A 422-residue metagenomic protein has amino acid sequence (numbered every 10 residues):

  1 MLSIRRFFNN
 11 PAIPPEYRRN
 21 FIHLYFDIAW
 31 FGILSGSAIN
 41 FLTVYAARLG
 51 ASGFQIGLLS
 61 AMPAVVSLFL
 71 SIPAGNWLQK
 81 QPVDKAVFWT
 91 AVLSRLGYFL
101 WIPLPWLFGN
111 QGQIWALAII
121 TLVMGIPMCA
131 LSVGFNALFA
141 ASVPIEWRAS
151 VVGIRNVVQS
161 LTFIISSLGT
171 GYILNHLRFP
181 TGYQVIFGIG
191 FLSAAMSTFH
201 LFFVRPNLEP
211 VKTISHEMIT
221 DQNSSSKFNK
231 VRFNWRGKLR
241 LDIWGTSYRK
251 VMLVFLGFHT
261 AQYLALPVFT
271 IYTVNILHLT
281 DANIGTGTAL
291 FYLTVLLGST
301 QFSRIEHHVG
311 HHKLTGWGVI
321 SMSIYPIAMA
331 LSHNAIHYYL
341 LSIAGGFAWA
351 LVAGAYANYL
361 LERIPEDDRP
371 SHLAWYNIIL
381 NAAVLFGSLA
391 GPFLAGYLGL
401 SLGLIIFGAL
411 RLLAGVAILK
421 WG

Functional and structural regions predicted by a protein language model:
L2-F69, F88, S94, F99-I102 (+1 more regions): Helix-loop boundary and gating motifs at the non-cytosolic
L2-R18, L208-L253: Juxtamembrane intracellular "pre-TM" segments in multi-pass secondary transporters
V44-R48, I102-F108, F163-F187, F386-L404: Transmembrane alpha-helix termini and helix-breaking/packing motifs in multi-pass membrane transporters
G53-F54, I145-R155, D281-A282, E366-Y376: Loop-to-transmembrane helix entry/capping segments in MFS-fold secondary transporters and related SLC/MFSD carriers
F69-K85, L174-N175, G298-H311, A395-G396: Helix-to-loop junctions at the C-terminal end of transmembrane segments in multipass secondary transporters
A86-W101, F191, K313-A328, I405-G408: Structural signature of the two symmetry-related core transmembrane helices
M128-V143, L351-I364: Intracellular juxtamembrane helix-capping segments at the cytosolic ends of symmetry-related transmembrane helices
T198-E217, L419-G422: Helix-loop junctions on the cytosolic side of multi-pass membrane transporters, especially the intracellular loop
